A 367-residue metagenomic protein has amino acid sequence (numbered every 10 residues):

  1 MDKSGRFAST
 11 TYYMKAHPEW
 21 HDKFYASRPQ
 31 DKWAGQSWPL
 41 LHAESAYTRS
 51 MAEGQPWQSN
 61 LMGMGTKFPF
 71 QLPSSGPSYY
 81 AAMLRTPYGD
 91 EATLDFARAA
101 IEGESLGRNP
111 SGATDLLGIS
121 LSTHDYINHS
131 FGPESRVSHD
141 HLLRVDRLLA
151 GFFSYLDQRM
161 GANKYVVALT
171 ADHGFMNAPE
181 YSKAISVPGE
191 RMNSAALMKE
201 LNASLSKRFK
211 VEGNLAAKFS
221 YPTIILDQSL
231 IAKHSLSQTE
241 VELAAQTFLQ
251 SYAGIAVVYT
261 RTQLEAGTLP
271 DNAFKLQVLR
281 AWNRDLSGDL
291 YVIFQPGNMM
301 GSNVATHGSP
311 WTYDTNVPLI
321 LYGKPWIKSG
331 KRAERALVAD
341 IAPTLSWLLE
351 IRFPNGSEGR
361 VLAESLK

Functional and structural regions predicted by a protein language model:
M1-G112, S122-H129, Q250-V257: His/Asp/Glu-rich, glycine-adjacent segments that coordinate divalent cations and/or stabilize oxyanion chemistry on
M1-G5, S9, Y13-L40, R49 (+2 more regions): Secreted, luminal/periplasmic, and some membrane-associated catalytic domains that remodel anionic oxygen-ester
Y79-I119, T123-D125, I293-F353: Extracellular low-complexity, Gly/Ser/Thr-rich intrinsically disordered linkers and protease-sensitive activation/hinge
M83-N109, H124-Y165, L243-F248, L345: A long, amphipathic alpha-helix that forms part of the scaffold/cap immediately adjacent to metal-dependent active
T86-L94, S138, L142-D146, H234-E242 (+4 more regions): Solvent-exposed, acidic/flexible segments
D95, R147, L243, T247 (+5 more regions): Feature representing long, continuous alpha-helical segments
D125-N128, M176-P179, G301: Short catalytic/ligand-binding loop motif for oxyanion handling, primarily in non-cytosolic enzymes, centered on
M192-L236, T306-L349, A363-L366: Substrate-binding rim/cap in mid-to-C-terminal beta-strand-loop elements of soluble/periplasmic
